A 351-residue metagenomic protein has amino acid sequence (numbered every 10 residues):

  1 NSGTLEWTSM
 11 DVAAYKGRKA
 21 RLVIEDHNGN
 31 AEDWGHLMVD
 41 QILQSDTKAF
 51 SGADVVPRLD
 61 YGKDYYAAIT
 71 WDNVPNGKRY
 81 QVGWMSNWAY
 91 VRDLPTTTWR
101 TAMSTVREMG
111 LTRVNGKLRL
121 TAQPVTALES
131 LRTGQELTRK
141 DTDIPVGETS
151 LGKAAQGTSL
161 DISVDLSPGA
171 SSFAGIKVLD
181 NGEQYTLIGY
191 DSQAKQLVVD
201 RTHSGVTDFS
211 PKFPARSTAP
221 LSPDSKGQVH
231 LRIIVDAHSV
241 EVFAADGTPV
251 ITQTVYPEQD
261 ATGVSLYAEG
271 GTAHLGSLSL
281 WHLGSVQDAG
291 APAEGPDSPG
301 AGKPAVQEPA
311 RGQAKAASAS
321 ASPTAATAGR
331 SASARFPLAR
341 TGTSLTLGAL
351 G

Functional and structural regions predicted by a protein language model:
N1-R18, H27-E32: Extracellular carbohydrate recognition and processing domains and analogous Trp-centered ligand-binding platforms
G3-M10, V39, P214-A219: Short beta-strands within extracellular/lumenal beta-sheet-rich domains
K19-R21, H230: Short, conserved beta-strand segments of beta-strand-rich sandwich/propeller modules, principally
E32-G35, D46-V55, D60-D297: Beta-rich accessory regions
A293-R340: C-terminal low-complexity, Ser/Thr- and acidic/Pro-rich disordered "stalk" regions positioned immediately N-terminal
T343-G351: A cross-kingdom C-terminal cell-surface attachment/processing module
